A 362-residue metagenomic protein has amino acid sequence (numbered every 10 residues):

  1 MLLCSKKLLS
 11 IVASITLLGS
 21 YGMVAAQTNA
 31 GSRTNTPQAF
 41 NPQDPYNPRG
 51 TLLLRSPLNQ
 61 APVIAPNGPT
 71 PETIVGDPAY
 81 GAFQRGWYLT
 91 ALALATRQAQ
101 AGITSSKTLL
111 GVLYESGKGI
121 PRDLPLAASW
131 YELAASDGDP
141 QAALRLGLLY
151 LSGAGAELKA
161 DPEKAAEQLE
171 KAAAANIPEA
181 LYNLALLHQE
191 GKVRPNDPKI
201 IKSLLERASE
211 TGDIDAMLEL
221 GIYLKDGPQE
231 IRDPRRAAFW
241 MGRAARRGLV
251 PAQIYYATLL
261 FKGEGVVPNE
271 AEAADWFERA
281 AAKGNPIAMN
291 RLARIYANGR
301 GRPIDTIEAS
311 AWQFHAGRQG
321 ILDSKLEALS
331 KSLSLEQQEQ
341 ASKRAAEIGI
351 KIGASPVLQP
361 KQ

Functional and structural regions predicted by a protein language model:
S10-S20: Bacterial N-terminal signal peptides
M23-T108, A354-Q362: N-terminal leader/linker segments that initiate helical-solenoid repeat arrays
Q38, T51, S56, V63 (+1 more regions): Terminal, low-structured helical/coil segments at or just beyond the last alpha-helical repeat
G68-V75, G86-W87, Q100-T104, S116-K118 (+16 more regions): Short helix-capping/linker turns of helical repeat alpha-solenoids
V75-G81, L109-S116, G147-A154, N183-E190 (+4 more regions): Hydrophobic face of amphipathic alpha-helices that form TPR/SEL1-like repeat modules and related alpha-solenoid
R85-T90, P121-W130, E157-Q168, R194-L204 (+3 more regions): Structural signature of tandem alpha-helical TPR/SEL1-like repeats, specifically the intra-repeat loop/turn
T96, P125, E132, E170 (+5 more regions): Alpha-solenoid helical repeat scaffolds
L113, A134, L149, A172 (+10 more regions): TPR/TPR-like alpha-solenoid repeats
